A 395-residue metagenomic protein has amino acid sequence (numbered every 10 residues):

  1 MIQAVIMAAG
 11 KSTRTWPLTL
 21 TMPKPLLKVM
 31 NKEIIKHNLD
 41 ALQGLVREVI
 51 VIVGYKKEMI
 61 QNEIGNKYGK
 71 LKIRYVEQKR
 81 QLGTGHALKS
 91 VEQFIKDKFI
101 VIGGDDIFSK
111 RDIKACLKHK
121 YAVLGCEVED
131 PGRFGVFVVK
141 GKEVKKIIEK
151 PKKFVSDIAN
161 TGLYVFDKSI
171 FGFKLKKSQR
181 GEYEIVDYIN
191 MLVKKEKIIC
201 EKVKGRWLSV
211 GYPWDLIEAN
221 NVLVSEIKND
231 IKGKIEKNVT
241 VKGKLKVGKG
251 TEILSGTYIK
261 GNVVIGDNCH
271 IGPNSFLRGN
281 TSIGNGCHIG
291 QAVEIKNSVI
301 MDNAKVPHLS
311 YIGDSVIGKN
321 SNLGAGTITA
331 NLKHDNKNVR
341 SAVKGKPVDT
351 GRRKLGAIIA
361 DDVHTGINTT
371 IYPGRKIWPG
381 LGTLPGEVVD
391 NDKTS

Functional and structural regions predicted by a protein language model:
M1-L20, K197: N-terminal nucleotide-binding beta1-loop-alpha1 segment
I2-I6, R14, L27-K28, K32-I102: Conserved N-terminal catalytic core of the sugar/cofactor nucleotidyltransferase
L39-D40, K57, K89, S109-K118 (+1 more regions): Short alpha-helix within the catalytic core of nucleotide-sugar-dependent glycosyltransferases
G104-I107: The conserved acidic donor/metal-binding loop of glycosyltransferases
R111-R133: Conserved donor-nucleotide/metal-binding helix-loop-beta segment in metal-dependent transferases, i.e., the alpha-helix
K114, E143-S225: Catalytic-core segments of class I nucleotidyltransferases/pyrophosphorylases that form NMP-activated intermediates
Q179, M191-F276: Extended, small-residue-rich solenoid/repeat segments and analogous flexible loops that form exposed scaffolds
G290-S395: Glycine-rich hexapeptide-repeat left-handed beta-helix
